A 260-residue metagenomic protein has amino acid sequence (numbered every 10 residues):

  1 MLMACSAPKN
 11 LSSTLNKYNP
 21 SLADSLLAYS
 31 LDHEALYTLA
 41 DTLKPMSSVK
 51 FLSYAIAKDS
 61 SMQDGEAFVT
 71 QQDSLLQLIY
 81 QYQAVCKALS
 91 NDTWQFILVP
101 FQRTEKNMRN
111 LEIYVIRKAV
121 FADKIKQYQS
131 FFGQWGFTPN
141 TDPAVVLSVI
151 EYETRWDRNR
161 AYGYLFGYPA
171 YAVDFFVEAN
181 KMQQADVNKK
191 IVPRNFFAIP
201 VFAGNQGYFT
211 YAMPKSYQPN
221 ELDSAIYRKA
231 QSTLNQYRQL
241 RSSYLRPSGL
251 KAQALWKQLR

Functional and structural regions predicted by a protein language model:
M3-A4: C-terminal motif of bacterial Sec signal peptides marking the signal peptidase cleavage site
P8-A161, A170-R260: A conserved ligand/cofactor-binding region detector
L165-G167: Conserved phosphate/anionic-ligand binding catalytic regions in large, soluble enzymes, centered on
